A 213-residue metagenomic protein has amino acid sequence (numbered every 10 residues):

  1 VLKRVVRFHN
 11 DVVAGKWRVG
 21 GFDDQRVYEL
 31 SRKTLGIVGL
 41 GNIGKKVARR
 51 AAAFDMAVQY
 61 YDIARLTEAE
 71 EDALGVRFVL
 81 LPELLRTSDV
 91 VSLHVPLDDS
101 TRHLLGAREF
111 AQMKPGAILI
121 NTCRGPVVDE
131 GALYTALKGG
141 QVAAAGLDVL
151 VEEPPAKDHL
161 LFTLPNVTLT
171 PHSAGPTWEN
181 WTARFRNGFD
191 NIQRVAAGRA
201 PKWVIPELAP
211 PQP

Functional and structural regions predicted by a protein language model:
V1-T34, R49: Phosphate-binding beta-alpha-beta segment of Rossmann-like dinucleotide-binding domains, i.e., the NAD(P)
Y28-S31, A52, A111-Q112, L161: Short, flexible hinge/linker loops that cap or flank conserved catalytic cores
L40-G41: Glycine-rich Rossmann-fold phosphate-binding loop(s) that bind the pyrophosphate of adenine dinucleotide cofactors
G44-K45: N-terminal Rossmann-fold NAD(P) dinucleotide-binding loop
A48, A52, L137-K138: Gly/Ala-rich phosphate-binding loop of Rossmann-like dinucleotide-binding domains, activating on the conserved
M56-A57: Residues at the starts of beta-strands that form the adenosine-phosphate
I63-L160: Rossmann-like adenosine-cofactor binding region
G116-P213: Rossmann-like dinucleotide-binding domain for NAD(H)/NADP(H)
